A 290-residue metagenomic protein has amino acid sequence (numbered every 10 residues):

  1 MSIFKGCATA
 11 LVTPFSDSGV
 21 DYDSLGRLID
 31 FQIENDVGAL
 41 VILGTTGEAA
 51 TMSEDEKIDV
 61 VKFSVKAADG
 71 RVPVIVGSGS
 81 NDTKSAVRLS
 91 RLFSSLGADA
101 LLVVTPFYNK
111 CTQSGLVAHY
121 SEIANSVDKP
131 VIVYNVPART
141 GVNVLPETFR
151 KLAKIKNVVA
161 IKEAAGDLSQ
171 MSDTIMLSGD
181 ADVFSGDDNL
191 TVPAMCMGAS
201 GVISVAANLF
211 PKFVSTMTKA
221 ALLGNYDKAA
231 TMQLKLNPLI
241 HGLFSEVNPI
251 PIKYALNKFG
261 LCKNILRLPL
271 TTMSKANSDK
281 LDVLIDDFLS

Functional and structural regions predicted by a protein language model:
S2-T9, T13-G141, R150: Active-site beta->alpha loop and helix N-cap motifs at the rims of alpha/beta catalytic domains
G6-P14, F31, N35-V37, C196-A199 (+1 more regions): C-terminal alpha-helical cap/extension of soluble enzyme domains
D17, Y22, E54, P146 (+2 more regions): Alpha-helix N-capping/helix-start residues
D59, F63-A68, L92, L96 (+8 more regions): Alpha-helical structural signal in soluble globular domains
N125-S126, R139-F244: Catalytic alpha/beta core domains of metabolic enzymes, predominantly
N135, N157, R267-L268: Glycine-rich phosphate-binding "P-loop"
